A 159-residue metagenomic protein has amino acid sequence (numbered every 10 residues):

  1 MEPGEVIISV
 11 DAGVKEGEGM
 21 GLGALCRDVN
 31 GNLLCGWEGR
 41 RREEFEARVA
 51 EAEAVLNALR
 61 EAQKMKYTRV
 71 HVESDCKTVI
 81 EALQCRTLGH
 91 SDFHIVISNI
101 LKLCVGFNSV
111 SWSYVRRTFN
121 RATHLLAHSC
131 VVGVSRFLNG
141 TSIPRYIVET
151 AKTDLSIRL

Functional and structural regions predicted by a protein language model:
M1-L159: Primary recognition of RNase H-like, Mg2+-dependent phosphodiesterase/nuclease domains
